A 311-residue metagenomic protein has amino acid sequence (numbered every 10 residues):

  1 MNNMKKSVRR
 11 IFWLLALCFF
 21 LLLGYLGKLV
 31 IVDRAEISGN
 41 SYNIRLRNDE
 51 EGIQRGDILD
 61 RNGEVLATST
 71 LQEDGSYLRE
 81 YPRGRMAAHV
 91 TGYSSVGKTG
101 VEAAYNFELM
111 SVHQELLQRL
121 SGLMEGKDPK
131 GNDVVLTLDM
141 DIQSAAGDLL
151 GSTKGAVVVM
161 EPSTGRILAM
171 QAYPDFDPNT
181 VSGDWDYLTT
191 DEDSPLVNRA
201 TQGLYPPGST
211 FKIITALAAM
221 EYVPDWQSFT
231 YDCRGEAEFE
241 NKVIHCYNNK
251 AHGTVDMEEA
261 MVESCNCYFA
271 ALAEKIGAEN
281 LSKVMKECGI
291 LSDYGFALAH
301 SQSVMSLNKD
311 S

Functional and structural regions predicted by a protein language model:
M1-W185, P195, L204, F229 (+1 more regions): Periplasmic/cell-envelope proteins involved in peptidoglycan metabolism and beta-lactam response
N62, S163-S209, I214-S311: Beta-lactam-recognizing serine transpeptidase/beta-lactamase-like catalytic domain environment
